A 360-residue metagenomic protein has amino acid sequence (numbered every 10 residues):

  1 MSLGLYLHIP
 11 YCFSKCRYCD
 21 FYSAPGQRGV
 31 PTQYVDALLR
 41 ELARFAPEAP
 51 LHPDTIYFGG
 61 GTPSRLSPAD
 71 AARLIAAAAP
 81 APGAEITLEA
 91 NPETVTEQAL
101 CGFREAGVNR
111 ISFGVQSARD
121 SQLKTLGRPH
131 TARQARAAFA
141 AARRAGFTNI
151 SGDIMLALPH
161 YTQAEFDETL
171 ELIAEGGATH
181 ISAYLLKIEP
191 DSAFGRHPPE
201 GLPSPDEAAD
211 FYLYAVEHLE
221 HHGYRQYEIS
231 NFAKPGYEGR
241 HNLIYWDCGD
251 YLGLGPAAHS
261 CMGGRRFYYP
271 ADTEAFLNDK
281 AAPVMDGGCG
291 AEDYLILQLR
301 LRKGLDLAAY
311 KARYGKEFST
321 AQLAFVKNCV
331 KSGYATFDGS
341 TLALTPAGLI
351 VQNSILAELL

Functional and structural regions predicted by a protein language model:
M1-I9: Immediate flanking context of iron-sulfur cluster ligation sites
S2, S23-F45, H52-K316: C-terminal scaffold of the Radical SAM
P10-F21: Local cysteine-cluster metal-coordination motifs and their immediate loop/turn environment, predominantly Fe-S cluster
K316-N328: Short amphipathic alpha-helical interaction segments
K331-S340: A short, conserved structural fragment
T341-T345: Minor-groove-contacting beta-hairpin "wing" of winged helix-turn-helix DNA-binding domains
A347-L360: Short, amphipathic alpha-helical interaction segments positioned at domain boundaries
